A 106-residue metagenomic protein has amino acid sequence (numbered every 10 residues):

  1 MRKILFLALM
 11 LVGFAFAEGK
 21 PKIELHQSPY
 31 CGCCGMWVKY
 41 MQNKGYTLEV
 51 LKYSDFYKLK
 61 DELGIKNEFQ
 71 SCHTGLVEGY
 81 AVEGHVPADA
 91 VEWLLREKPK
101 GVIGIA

Functional and structural regions predicted by a protein language model:
M1-I4: Positively charged n-region of N-terminal signal peptides that target proteins for export
L9-A17: Hydrophobic h-region of N-terminal signal peptides that target proteins for export in Gram-negative bacteria
E18-K44: Local sequence-structure signature of Cys/Sec-based thiol-disulfide redox active-site neighborhoods
K22-I23, G45-L48, E78-A81: Short active-site oxyanion
Q27-C34, E49, Y53, E68 (+1 more regions): Solvent-exposed, acidic/flexible segments
Y53-I65: Structural microenvironment flanking redox-active thiols in thiol-disulfide oxidoreductases
E62, E68-A106: Thiol/selenol-based redox catalytic cores and closely related redox-interacting motifs
